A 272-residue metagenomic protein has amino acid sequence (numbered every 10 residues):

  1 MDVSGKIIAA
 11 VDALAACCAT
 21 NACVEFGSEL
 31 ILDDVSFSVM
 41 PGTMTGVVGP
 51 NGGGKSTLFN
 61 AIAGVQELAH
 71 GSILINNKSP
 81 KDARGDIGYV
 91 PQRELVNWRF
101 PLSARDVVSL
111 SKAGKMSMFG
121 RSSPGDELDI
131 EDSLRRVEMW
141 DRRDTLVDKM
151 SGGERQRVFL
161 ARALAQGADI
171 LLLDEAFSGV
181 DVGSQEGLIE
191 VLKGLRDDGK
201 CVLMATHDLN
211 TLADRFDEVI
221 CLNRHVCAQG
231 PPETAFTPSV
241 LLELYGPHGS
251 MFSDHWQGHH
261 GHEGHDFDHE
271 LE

Functional and structural regions predicted by a protein language model:
G71-G85: Conserved ABC transporter NBD signature motif
P124-R142: Conserved ABC ATPase "signature" region
L146-M150, E154: Conserved ABC ATPase signature
L171-D174: Catalytic Walker B motif of ABC-type/P-loop ATPase nucleotide-binding domains
T206-H207: H-loop/switch region of ABC-family ATPase nucleotide-binding domains
V219-P232: H-loop (His-switch) and adjacent beta-strand-loop-beta switch element of ABC-type ATPase nucleotide-binding domains
T234-E272: ABC ATPase nucleotide-binding domains
